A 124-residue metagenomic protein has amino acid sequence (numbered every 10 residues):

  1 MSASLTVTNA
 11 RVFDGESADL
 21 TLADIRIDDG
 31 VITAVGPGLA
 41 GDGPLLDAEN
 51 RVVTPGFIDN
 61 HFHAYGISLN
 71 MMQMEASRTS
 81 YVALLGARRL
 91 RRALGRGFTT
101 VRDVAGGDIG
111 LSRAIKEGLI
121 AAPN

Functional and structural regions predicted by a protein language model:
M1-G41, V52-V53: N-terminal metal-binding scaffold of metallo-dependent hydrolase/deaminase domains
G43-D47: Short, well-ordered secondary-structure micro-motifs within conserved domains or adaptor modules
R51-E117: Metal-associated gating/positioning segment near the N- to mid-region
L119-N124: Metal-coordinating catalytic core of metallo-dependent amide/deamination hydrolases
